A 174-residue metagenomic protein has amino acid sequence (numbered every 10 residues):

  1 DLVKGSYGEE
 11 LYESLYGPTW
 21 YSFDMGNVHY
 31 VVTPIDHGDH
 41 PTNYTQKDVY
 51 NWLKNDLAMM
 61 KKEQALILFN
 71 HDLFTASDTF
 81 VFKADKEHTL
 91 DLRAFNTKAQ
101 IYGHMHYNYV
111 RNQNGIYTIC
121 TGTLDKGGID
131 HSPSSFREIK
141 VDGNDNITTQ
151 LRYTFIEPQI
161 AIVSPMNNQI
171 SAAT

Functional and structural regions predicted by a protein language model:
D1-K62, D85-A99, Y107-D142: Extended active-site neighborhood of metal-dependent phosphoesterases/phosphodiesterases
I35, N70-L73, H104, R152-Y153: Short, well-ordered beta-to-alpha junction loops that form the rim of enzyme active sites and present histidine/acidic
M60-S77: Short acidic, glycine-rich surface-loop motifs adjacent to enzyme active sites
I67-D72, I101-Y102, I119-C120: Short beta-strand segments
T79-K83: Active-site His/acidic residue clusters
F136-F155: Short, structured interface segments
Q150-A173: Short, compositionally biased P/S/T/A/G/V-rich stretches that sit at domain boundaries
